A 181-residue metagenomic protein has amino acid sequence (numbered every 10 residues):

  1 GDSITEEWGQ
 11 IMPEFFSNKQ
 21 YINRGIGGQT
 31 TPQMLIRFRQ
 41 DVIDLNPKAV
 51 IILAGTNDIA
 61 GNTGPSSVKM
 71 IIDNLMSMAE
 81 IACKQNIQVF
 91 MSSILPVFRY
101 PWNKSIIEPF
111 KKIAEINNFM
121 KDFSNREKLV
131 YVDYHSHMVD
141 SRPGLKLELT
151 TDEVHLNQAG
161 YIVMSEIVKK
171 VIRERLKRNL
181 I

Functional and structural regions predicted by a protein language model:
G1-Q10, G27-T30: Catalytic nucleophile-elbow at a beta strand-turn-alpha helix junction centered on a G-D-S/GDSL motif, marking
E14-Q20, L35-I181: Alpha-helical cap/lid subdomain in secreted, periplasmic, or secretory-pathway luminal O-acyl-processing enzymes
K19-Q33: A short beta-strand-loop structural module common to alpha/beta enzyme folds
